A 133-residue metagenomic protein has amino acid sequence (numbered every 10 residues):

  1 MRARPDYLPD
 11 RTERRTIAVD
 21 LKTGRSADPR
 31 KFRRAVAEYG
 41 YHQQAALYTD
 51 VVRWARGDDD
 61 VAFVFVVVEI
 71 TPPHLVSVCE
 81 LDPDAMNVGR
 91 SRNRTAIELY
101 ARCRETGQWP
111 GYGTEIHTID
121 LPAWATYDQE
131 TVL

Functional and structural regions predicted by a protein language model:
M1-A3, R11, R25-S26, T118 (+2 more regions): Glycosyltransferase-associated regions of secretory-pathway enzymes, highlighting luminal stem/catalytic domains
A3-R34: Conserved catalytic cores of phosphodiester-cleaving nucleases, focusing on short active-site segments
A35-H42, L47-L133: Metal-dependent nuclease catalytic regions and adjoining charged, substrate-binding loops involved in nucleic-acid end
